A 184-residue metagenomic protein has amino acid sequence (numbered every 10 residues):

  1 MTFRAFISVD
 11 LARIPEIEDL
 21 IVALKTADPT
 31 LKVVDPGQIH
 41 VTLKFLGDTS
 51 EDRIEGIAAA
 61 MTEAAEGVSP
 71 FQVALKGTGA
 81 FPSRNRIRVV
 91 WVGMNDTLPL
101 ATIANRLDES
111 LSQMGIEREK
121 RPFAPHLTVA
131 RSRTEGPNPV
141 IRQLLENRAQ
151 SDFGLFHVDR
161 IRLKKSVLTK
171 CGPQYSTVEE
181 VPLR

Functional and structural regions predicted by a protein language model:
M1-R184: Histidine-dependent nucleotide/RNA phosphoesterase domain, centered on the 2H-phosphoesterase fold with its duplicated
